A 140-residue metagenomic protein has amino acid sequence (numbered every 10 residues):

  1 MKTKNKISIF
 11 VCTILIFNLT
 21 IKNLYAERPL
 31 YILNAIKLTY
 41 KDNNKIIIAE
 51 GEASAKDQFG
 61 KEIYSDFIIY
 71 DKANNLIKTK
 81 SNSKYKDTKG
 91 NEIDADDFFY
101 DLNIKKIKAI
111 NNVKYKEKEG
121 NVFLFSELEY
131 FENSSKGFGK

Functional and structural regions predicted by a protein language model:
K2-V11: Bacterial N-terminal signal peptides that target proteins for export
T13-I14, L24: Cleavable N-terminal signal peptides
L15-L19: Hydrophobic core
N23-K140: N-terminal amphipathic/hydrophobic interface segments
